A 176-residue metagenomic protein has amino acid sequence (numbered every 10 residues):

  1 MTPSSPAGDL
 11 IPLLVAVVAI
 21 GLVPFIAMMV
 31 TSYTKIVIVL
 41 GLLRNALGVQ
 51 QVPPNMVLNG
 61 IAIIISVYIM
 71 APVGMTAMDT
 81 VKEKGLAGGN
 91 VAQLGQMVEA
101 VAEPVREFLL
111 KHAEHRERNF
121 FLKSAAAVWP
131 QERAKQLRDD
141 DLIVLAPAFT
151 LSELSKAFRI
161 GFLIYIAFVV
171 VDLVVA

Functional and structural regions predicted by a protein language model:
M1-A176: Hydrophobic alpha-helical segments and their helix-loop boundaries in membrane and membrane-proximal proteins
